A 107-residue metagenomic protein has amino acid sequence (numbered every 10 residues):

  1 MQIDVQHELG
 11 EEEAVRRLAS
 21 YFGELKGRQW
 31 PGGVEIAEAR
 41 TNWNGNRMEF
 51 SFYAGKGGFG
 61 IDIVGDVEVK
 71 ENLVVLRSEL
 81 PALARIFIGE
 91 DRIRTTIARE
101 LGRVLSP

Functional and structural regions predicted by a protein language model:
M1-P107: Extracellular/lumenal and peripheral-membrane lipid-interaction modules
